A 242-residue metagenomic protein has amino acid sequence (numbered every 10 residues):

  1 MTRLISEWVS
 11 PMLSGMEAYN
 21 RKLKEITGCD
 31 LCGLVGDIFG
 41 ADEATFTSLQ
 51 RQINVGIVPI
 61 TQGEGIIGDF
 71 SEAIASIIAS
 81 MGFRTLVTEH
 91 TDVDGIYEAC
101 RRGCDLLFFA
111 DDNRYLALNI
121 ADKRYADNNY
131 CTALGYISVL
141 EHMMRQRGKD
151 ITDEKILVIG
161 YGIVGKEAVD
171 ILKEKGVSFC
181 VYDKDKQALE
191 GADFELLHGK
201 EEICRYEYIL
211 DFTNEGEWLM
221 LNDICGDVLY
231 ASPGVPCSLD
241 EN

Functional and structural regions predicted by a protein language model:
M1-L118: N-terminal ligand-binding/catalytic initiation module
R101, I203-C204, I224: A short, aliphatic-rich alpha-helical micro-motif
K123-H142: A glycine-rich, Thr/Ser-enriched phosphate-binding loop motif common to dinucleotide/cofactor-binding enzymes
T132, L140, R147-K173: Glycine-rich adenosine-cofactor-binding loop
I151, L221-D227: Short, conserved loop/helix-junction motifs that constitute active-site signature segments in enzyme catalytic cores
K173-A192: NAD(P)-binding Rossmann-fold cofactor-contacting core
A188, L197-W218, A231-P236: Rossmann-like NAD(P)-binding element
G226-N242: Rossmann-fold NAD(P)-binding glycine/threonine-rich loop
